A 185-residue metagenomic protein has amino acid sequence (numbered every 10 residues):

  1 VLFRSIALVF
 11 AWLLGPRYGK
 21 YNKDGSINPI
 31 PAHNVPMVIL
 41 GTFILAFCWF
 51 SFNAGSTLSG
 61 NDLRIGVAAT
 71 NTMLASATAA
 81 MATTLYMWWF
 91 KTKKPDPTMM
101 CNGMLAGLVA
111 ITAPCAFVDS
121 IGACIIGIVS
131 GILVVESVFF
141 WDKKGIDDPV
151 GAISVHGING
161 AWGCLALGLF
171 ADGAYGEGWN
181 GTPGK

Functional and structural regions predicted by a protein language model:
V1-K185: Glycine- and aromatic-enriched membrane alpha-helices
